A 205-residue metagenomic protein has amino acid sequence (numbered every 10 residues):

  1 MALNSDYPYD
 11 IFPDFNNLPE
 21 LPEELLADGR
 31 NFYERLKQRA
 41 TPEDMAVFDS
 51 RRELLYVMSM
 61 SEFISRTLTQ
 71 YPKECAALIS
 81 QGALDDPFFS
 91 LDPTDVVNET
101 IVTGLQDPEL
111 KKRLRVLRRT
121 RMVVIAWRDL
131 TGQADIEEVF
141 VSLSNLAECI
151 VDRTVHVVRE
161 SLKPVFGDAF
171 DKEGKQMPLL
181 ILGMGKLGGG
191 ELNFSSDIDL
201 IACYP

Functional and structural regions predicted by a protein language model:
M1-P205: Non-catalytic regulatory/linker segments of enzymes
